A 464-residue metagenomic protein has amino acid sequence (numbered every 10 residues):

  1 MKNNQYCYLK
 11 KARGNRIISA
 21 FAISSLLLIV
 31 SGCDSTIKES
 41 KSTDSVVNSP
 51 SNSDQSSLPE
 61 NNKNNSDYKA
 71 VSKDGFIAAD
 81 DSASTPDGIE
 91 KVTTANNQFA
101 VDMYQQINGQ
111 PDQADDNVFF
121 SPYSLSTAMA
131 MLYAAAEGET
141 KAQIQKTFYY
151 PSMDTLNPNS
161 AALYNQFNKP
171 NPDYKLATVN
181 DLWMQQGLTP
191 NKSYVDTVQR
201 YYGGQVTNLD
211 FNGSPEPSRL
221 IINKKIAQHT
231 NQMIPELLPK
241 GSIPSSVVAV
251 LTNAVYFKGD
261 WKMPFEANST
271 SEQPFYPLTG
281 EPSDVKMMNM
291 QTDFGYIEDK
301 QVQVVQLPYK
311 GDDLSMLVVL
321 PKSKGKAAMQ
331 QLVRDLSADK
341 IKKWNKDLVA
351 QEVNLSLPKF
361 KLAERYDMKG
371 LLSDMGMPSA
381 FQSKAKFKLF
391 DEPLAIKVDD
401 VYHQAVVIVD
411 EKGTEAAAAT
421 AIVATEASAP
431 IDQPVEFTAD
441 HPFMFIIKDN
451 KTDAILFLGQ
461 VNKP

Functional and structural regions predicted by a protein language model:
K2-N4, R16-A22, L26, G32-G213 (+1 more regions): Detector for small/aliphatic-rich hydrophobic stretches
R16-F21, C33, K38, Q55 (+8 more regions): Non-catalytic interaction/Regulatory regions outside core domains
P59, D115, N157-K322, K346-P430: Non-catalytic, conformational "gating/processing" segments within enzyme and secreted inhibitor domains
F119-K141, P308, Q433-P464: Feature captures eukaryotic membrane-trafficking machinery centered on endolysosomal pathways and lysosome-related
T140-I144, G325-M329, E364-Y366, A417 (+1 more regions): Extracytoplasmic/secreted cell-surface and envelope-processing proteins
Q145-F148, F265-E272, M329-L336: Short Gly/aromatic-enriched secondary-structure transition segments
P321-V349: Internal alpha/beta scaffold segment
